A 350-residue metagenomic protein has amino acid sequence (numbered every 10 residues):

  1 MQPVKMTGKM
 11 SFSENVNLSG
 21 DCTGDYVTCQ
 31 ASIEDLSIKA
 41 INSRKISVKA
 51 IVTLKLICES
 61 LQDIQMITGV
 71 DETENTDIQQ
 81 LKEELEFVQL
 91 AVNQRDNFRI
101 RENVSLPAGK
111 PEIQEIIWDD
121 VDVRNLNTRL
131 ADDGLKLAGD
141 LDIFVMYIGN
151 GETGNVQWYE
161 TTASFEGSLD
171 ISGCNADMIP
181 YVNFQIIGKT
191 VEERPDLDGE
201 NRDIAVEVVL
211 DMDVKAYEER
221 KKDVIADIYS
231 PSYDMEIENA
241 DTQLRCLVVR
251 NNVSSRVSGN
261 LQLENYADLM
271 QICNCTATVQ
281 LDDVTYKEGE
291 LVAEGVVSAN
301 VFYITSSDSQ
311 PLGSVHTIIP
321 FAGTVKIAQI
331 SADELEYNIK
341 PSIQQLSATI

Functional and structural regions predicted by a protein language model:
M1-I350: C-terminal beta-sandwich interaction modules and adjacent acidic, Ser/Thr/Pro/Gly-rich low-complexity tails used
